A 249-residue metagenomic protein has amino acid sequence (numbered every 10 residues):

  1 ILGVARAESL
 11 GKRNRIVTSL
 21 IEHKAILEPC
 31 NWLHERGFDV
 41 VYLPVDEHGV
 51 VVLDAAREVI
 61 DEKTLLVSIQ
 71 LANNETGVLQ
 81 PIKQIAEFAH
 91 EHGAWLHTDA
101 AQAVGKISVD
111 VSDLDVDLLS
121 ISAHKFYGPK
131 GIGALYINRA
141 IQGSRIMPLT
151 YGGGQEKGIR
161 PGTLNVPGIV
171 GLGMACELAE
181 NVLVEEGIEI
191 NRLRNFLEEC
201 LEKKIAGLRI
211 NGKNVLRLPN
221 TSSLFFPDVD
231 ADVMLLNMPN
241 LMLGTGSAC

Functional and structural regions predicted by a protein language model:
I1-C249: Pyridoxal 5′-phosphate
